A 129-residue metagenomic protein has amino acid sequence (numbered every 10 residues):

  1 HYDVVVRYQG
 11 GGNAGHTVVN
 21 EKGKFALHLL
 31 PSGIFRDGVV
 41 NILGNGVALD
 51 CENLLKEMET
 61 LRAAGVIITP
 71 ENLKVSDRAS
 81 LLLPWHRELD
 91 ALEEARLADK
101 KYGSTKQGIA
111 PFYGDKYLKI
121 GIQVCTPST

Functional and structural regions predicted by a protein language model:
H1-T129: Non-transmembrane, aqueous-exposed alpha-helical and coiled segments at domain scale
